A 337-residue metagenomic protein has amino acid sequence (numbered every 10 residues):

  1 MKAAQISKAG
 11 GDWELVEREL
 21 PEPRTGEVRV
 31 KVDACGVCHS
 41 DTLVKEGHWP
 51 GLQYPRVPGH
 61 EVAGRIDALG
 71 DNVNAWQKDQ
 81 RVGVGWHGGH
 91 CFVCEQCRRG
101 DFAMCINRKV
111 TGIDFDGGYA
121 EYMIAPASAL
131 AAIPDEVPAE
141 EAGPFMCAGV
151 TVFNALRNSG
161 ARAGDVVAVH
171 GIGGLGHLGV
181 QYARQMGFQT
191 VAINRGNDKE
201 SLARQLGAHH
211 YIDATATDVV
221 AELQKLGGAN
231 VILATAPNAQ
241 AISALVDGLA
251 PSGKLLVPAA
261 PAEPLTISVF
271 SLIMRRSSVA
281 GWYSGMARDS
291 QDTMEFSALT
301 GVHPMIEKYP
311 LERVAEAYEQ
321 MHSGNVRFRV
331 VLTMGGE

Functional and structural regions predicted by a protein language model:
K2, E19, K31, A63-R65 (+2 more regions): Residues located in well-ordered beta-strands
P21-C35, H48-E95, A129-V137: Glycine-rich beta-strand-centered segment in the early N-terminal region that forms part of a ligand/cofactor-binding
E61, Q80-R81, Q96, Y122 (+3 more regions): Residue-level marker of beta-strand positions
V82, D135-E222: Mid-domain Rossmann-like dinucleotide-binding core that forms the NAD(H)/NADP(H) cofactor-binding site
G89-H170: NAD(P)H dinucleotide-binding glycine-rich loop of Rossmann-like/cofactor-binding domains, especially the beta1-alpha1
S159, V191, S201-S278, E337: Glycine-rich cofactor phosphate-binding loops and adjacent beta1-alpha1 units of small-molecule cofactor enzyme domains
G196, P261, G285: Residues in the short beta-alpha loop(s) of Rossmann-like NAD(P)-binding domains
S243, A287-E337: C-terminal hydrophobic helical "lid"/dimerization subdomain of Rossmann-like NAD(P)H-dependent oxidoreductases
